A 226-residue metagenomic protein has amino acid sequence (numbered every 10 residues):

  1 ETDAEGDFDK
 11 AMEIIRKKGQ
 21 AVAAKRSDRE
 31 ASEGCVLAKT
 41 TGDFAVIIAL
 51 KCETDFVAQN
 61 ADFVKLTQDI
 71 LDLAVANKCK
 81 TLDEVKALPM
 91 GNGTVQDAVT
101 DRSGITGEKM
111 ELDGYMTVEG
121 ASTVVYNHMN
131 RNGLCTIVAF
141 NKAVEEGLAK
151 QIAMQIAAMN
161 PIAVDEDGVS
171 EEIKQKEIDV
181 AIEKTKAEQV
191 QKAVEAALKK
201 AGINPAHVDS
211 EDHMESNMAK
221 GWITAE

Functional and structural regions predicted by a protein language model:
E1-E226: N-terminal assembly/interaction segments in proteins that build large macromolecular machines
